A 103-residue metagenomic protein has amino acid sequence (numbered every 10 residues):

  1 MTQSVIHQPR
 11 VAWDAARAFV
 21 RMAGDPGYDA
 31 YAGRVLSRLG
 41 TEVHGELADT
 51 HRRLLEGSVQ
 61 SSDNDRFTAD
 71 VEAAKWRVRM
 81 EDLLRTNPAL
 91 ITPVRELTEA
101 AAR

Functional and structural regions predicted by a protein language model:
M1-P9, A32-R103: Short amphipathic alpha-helical segments that predominantly mediate membrane engagement
A12-W13: Short linear interaction motifs
A16-S37, V43: N-terminal amphipathic alpha-helical segments
